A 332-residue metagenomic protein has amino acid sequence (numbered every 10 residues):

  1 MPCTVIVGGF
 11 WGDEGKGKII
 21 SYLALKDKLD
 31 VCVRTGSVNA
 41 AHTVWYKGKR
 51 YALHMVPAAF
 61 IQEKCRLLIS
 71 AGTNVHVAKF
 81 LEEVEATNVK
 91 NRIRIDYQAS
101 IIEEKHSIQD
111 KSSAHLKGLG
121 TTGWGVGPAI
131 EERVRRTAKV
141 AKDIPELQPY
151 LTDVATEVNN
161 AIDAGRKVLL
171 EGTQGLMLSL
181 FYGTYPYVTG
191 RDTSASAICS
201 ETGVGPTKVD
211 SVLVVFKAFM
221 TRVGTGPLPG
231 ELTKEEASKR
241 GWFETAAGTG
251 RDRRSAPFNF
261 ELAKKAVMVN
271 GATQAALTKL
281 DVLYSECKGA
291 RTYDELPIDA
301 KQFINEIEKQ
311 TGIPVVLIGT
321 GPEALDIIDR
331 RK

Functional and structural regions predicted by a protein language model:
M1-K332: Non-transmembrane, aqueous-exposed alpha-helical and coiled segments at domain scale
